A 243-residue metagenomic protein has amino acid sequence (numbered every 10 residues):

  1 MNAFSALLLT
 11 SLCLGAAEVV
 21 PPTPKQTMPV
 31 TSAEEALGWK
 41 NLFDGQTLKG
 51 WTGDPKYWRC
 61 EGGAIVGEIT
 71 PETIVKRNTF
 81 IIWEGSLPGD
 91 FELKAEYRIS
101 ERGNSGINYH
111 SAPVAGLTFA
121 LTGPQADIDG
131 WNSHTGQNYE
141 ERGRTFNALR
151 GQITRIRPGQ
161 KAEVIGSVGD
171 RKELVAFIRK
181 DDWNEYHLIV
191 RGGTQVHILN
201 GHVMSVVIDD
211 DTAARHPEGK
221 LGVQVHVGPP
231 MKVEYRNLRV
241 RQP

Functional and structural regions predicted by a protein language model:
S5-G15: Bacterial N-terminal signal peptides
A17-P243: Carbohydrate-interacting regions of secretory-pathway proteins
